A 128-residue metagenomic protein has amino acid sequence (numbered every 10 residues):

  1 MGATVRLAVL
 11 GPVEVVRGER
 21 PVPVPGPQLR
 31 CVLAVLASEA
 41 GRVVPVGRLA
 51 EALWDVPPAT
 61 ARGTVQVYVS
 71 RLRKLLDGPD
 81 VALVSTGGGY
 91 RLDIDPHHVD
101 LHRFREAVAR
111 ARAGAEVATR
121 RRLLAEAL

Functional and structural regions predicted by a protein language model:
M1-Q28, A34-V35, D80-R91, P96: Short boundary/linker motifs that mark transitions into or out of structured domains
P12, P21-L53, S70-L72: Short amphipathic alpha-helical recognition elements used for nucleic-acid or partner binding across transcription
R42, D55-V56, G78-P79: Short, well-ordered coil loops that connect the C-terminus of an alpha-helix to the N-terminus of a beta-strand
W54-V65: Short, positively charged loop/turn segments that connect secondary-structure elements
A61, K74-L128: Amphipathic helix-loop-helix modules that constitute alpha-helical solenoid scaffolds
V65, V69, L76: DNA major-groove recognition helix of helix-turn-helix
